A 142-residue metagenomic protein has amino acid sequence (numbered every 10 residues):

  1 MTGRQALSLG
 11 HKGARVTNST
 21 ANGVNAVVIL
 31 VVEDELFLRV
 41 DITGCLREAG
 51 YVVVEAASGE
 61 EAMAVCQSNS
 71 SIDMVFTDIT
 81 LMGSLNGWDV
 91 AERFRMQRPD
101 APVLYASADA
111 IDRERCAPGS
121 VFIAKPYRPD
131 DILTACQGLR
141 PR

Functional and structural regions predicted by a protein language model:
M1-L30, L36-F37, D100, V121-A124 (+1 more regions): Non-catalytic signal-transmission and effector/linker regions of two-component phosphorelay proteins
L36-V54: Two-component/phosphorelay signaling modules centered on CheY-like receiver
E55-M74: Acidic, metal-coordinating helix/loop segments flanking the phosphotransfer/catalytic sites of two-component signaling
S58, L85-V90: Acidic catalytic/metal-coordinating carboxylates
N69, A110-S120: Short loop/helix-cap segments at secondary-structure boundaries that form the rim of catalytic
D78-I79: Active-site residues of response regulator receiver
W88-P99: Short amphipathic alpha-helix used as the core "switch/output" element in two-component signaling
